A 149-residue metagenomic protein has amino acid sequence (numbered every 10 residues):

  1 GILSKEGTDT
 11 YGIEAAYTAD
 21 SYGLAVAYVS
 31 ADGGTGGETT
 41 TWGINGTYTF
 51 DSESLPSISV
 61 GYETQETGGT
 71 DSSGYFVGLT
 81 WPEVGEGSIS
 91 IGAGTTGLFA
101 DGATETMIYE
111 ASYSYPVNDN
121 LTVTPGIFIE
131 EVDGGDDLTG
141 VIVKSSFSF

Functional and structural regions predicted by a protein language model:
K5-I108: Detector for outer-membrane/organellar transmembrane beta-barrel domains, recognizing the amphipathic beta-strand
A15, G46, A111, I127 (+1 more regions): Short beta-strand element of the conserved SAM-dependent methyltransferase core
A31, I127-D133: A short, acidic, flexible beta-alpha connecting loop/helix-capping segment that sits on the rim of active
L98-G102, L121, E131-G135: Short active-site-adjacent structural elements
Y109-I127: C-terminal closing repeat unit and adjoining cap/tail of repeat-based domains
Y115, L121, D137-F149: Outer-membrane beta-barrel "beta-signal"
